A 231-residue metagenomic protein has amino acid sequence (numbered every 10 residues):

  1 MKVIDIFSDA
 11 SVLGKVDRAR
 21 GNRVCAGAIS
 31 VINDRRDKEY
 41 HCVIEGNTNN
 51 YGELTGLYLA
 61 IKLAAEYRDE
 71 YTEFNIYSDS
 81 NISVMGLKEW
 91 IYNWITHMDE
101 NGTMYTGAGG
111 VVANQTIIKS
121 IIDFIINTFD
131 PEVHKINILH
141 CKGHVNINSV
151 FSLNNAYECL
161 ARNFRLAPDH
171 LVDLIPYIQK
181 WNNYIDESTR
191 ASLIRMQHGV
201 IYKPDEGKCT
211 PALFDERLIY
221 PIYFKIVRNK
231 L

Functional and structural regions predicted by a protein language model:
M1-Y51, T55, K62-E66, S152 (+5 more regions): RNase H-like nuclease fold core
K2, R35, G46, M85 (+5 more regions): Alpha-helical structural elements
S8-R18, Y58-N182: RNase H catalytic domain
D17, V24, S30, Y105 (+3 more regions): Polar low-complexity intrinsically disordered regions enriched in Ser/Thr and small residues
N137, L160-L231: Flexible, low-complexity interdomain linkers flanking nucleic-acid-processing modules
